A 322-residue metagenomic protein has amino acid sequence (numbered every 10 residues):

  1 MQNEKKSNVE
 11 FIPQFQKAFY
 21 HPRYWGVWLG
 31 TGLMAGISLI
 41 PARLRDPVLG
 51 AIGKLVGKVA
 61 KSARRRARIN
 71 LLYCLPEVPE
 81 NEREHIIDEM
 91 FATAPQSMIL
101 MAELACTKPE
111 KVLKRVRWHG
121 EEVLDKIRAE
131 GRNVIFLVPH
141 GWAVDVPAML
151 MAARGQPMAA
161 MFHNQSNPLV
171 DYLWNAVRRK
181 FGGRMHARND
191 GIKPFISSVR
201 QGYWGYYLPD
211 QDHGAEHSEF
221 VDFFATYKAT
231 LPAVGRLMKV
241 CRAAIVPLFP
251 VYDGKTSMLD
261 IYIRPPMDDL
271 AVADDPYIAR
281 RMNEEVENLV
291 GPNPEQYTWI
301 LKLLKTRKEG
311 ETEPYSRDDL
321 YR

Functional and structural regions predicted by a protein language model:
Q2-S7, F11-Y20, A63, N81-D88 (+4 more regions): Non-catalytic C-terminal accessory region of glycerolipid acyltransferases and related lyso-lipid remodeling enzymes
Q2-V138, D171-L173, G182: Membrane-anchoring hydrophobic helices of lipid-metabolizing enzymes
L39, R43, K58, R115-R117 (+10 more regions): Residue-level preference for alpha-helix termini and adjacent loops
H119, M161, Y262-R264: Residues in well-ordered beta-strands of folded domains
E130-N189, A215-D222, T226: Catalytic core of membrane glycerolipid acyltransferases/transacylases, capturing the structured, soluble-facing
